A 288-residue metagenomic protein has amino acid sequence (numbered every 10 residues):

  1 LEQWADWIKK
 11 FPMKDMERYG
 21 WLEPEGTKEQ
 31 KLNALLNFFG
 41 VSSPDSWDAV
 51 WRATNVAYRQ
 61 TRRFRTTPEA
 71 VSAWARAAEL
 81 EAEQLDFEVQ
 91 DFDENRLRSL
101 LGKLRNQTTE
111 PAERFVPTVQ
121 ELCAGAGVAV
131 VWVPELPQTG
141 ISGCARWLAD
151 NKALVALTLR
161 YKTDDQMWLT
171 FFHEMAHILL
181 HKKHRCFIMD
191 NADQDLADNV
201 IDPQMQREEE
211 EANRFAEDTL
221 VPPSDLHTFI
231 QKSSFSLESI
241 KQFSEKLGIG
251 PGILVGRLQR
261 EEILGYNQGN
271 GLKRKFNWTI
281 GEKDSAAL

Functional and structural regions predicted by a protein language model:
L1-L288: Active-site hotspot residues in diverse enzymes, especially metal/ion-binding acidic/histidine motifs
